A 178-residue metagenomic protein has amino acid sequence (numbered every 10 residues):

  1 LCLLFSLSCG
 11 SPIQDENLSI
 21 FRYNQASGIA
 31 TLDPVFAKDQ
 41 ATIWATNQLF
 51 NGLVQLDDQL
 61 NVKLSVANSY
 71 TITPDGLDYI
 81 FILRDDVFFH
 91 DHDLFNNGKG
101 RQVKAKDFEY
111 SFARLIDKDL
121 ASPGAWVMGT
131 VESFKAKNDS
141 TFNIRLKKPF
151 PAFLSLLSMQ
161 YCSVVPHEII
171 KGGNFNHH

Functional and structural regions predicted by a protein language model:
L7-S8: C-terminal motif of bacterial Sec signal peptides marking the signal peptidase cleavage site
I13-R22: Immediate post-signal peptide segment of exported/extracytoplasmic ligand-binding proteins
N24-P74, Y110-A113, L120: N-terminal lobe/hinge region of extracytoplasmic solute-binding protein
A26-I29, A37, D58-Q59, D75-L77 (+6 more regions): Solvent-exposed coil/turn segments that connect beta secondary-structure elements in extracytoplasmic/periplasmic
S27-I43, V66, D93-K99, P123-G124 (+1 more regions): A structural "hinge/loop" feature
S69-L120, N143: Aromatic- and charge-enriched surface segment that lines or borders ligand/interaction sites
L120-I170: Surface-exposed binding/hinge segments that line and control ligand-binding clefts or catalytic entry sites
G172-H178: Short, intrinsically disordered, charge-balanced linker/junction segments flanking boundaries in proteins
